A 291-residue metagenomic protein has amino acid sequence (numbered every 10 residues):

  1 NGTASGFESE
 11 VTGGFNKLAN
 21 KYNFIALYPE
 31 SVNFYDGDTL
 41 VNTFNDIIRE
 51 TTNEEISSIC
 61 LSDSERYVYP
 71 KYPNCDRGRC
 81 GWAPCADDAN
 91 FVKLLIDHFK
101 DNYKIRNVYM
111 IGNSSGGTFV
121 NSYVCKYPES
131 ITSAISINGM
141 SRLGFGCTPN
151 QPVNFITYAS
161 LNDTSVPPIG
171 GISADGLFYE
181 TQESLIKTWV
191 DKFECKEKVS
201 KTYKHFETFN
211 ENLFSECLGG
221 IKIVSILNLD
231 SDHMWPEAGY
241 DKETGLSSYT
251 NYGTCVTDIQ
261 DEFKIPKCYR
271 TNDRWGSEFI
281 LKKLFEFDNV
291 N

Functional and structural regions predicted by a protein language model:
N1-Y109, S122, K126, E237-S248: Serine-hydrolase catalytic machinery in alpha/beta-hydrolase-like enzymes
S5, K100-V153, T164: Primarily recognizes the serine-hydrolase "nucleophile elbow" in alpha/beta-hydrolase and SGNH/GDSL folds
G13, A86-K93, G117-N121, E129 (+3 more regions): A structural signal for well-ordered alpha-helical segments within the folded catalytic domains of diverse enzymes
F15-L18, H98-R106, C125-K126, L143-P149 (+2 more regions): Surface-exposed acidic, glycine-flexible loop patches that form ligand/cofactor-binding and adhesion interfaces
E30-F34, M140, S231: Short beta-to-alpha linker loops that shape the active-site pocket of alpha/beta-hydrolase fold enzymes
C75, V153, V190-N291: Alpha/beta-hydrolase-fold serine-hydrolase catalytic core, especially in secreted/extracellular enzymes
G78-A83, D175-G176, P266-K267: Second-shell loop/turn segments in exported
T132-G219, L227-D230: The feature captures the conserved acid-bearing segment of alpha/beta-hydrolase catalytic domains
